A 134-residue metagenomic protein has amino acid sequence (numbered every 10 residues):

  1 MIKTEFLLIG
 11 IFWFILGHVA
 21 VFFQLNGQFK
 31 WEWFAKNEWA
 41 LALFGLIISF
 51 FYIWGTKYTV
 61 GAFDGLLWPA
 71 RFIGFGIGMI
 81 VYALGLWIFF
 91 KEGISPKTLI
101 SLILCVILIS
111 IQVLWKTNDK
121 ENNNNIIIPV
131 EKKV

Functional and structural regions predicted by a protein language model:
M1-V134: Polytopic alpha-helical membrane proteins, predominantly small-molecule transporters/carriers
